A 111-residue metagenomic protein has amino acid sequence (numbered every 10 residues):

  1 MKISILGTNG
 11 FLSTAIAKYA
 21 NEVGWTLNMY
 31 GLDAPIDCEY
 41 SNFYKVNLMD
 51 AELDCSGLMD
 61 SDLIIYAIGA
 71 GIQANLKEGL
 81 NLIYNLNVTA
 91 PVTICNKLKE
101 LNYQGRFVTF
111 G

Functional and structural regions predicted by a protein language model:
K2, D62-L63, R106: Structural motif
I3-V23: N-terminal Rossmann NAD(P)H-binding glycine-rich loop of SDR-like oxidoreductase domains
L6, Y30, A67-I68, F107-G111: SDR active-site strand-loop-helix element
L12, A34-E39: Short, charged/polar "capping" segments at the starts of alpha-helices and the immediately preceding loops
W25-A34: Conserved glycine-rich Rossmann-like NAD(P)H-binding loop of the short-chain dehydrogenase/reductase
D37-A51: Rossmann-fold cofactor-recognition segment
L48-L86: NAD(P)H-binding glycine-rich loop region in Rossmannoid oxidoreductase-like domains and their noncatalytic homologs
V92-G111: Conserved Rossmann-fold NAD(P)-dependent oxidoreductase catalytic core, especially the SDR/UDP-sugar
